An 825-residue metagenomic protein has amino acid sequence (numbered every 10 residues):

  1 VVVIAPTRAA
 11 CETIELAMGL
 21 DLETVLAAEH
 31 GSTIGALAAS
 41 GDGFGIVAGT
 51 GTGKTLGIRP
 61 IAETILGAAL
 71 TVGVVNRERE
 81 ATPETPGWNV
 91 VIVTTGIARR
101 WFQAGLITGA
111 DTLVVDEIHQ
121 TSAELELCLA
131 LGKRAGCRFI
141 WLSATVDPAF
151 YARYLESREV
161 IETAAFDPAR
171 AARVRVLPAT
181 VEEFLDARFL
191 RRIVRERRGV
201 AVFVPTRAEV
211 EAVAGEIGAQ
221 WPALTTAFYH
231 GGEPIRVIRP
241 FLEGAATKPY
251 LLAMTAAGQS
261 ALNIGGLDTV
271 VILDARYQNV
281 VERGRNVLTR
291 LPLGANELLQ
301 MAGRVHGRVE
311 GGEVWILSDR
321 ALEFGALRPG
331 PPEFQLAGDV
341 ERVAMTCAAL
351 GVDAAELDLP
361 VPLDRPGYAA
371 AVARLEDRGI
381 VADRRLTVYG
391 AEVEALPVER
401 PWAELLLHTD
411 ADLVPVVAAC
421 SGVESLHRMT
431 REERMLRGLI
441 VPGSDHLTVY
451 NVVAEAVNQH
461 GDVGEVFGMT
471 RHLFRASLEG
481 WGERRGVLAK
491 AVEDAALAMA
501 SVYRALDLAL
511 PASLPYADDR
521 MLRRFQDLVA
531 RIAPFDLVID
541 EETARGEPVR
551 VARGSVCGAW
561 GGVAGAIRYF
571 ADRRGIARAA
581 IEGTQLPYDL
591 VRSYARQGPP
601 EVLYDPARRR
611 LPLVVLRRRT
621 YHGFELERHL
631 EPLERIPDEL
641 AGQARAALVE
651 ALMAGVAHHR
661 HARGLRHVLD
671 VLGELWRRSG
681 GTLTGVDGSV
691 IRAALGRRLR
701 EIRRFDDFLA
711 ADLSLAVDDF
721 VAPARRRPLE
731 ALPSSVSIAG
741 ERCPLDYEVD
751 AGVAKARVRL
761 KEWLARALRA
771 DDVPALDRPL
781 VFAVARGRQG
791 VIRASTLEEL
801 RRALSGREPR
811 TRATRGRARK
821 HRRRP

Functional and structural regions predicted by a protein language model:
V1-L405: P-loop NTPase motor module signature
L37, G43-F44, E741, R819-P825: C-terminal tails and terminal domains of large nucleic-acid-associated and other macromolecular-machine proteins
A104-Q120, L273-R276, N296, G330 (+3 more regions): Extended active-site and interfacial segments that coordinate phosphate-rich ligands in large catalytic machineries
V114-D116, L224-Y229, P234-I235, A403-H427 (+1 more regions): Charge-dense polyanion-binding interfaces
E394, R553, L745-V749: Short hydrophobic alpha-helical segments that form membrane-spanning helices or hydrophobic packing faces of helical
P415-P548, G554-S555, A559-E730, D772-P825: Acidic, serine/threonine- and proline-rich low-complexity intrinsically disordered segments
L715-D777: C-terminal accessory/binding modules appended to enzymatic or scaffolding proteins
